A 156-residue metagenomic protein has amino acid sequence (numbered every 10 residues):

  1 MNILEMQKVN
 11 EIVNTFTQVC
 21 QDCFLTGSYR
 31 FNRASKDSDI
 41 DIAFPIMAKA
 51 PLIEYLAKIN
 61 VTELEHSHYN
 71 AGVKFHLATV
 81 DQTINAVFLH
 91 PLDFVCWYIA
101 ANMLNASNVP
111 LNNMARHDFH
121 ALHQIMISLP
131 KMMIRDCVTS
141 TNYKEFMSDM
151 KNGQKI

Functional and structural regions predicted by a protein language model:
M1-D37, F44-I156: Catalytic core of pol beta-like nucleotidyltransferases
